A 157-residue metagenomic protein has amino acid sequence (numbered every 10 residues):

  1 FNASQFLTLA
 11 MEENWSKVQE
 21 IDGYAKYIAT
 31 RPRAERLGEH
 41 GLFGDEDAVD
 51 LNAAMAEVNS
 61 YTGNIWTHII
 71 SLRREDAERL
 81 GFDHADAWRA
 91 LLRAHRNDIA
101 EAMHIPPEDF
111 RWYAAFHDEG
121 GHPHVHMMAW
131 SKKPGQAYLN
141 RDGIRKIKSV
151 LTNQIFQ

Functional and structural regions predicted by a protein language model:
F1-Q157: N-terminal nicking endonuclease/strand-transfer module with a His-rich metal-binding environment and a catalytic Tyr
